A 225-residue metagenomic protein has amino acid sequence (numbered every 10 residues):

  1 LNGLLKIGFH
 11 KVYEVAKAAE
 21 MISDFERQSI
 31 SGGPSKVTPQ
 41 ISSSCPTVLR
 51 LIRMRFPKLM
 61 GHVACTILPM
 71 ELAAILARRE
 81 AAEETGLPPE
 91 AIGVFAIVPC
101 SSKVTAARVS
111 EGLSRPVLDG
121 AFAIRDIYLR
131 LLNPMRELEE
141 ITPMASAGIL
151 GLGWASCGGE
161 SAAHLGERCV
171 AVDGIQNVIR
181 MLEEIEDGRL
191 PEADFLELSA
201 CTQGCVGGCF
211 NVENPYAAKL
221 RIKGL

Functional and structural regions predicted by a protein language model:
L1-L225: Iron-sulfur-associated redox domains of electron-transfer enzymes in respiratory and anaerobic energy metabolism
